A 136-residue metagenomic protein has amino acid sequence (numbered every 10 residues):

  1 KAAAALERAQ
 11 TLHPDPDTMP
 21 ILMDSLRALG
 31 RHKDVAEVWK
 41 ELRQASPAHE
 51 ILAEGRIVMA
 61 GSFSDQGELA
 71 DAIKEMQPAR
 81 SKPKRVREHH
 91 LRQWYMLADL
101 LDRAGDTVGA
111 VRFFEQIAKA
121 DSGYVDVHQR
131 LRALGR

Functional and structural regions predicted by a protein language model:
L12-P16, K74-S81, D102-V125, R132 (+1 more regions): TPR/TPR-like (Sel1-like) alpha-helical repeat modules
